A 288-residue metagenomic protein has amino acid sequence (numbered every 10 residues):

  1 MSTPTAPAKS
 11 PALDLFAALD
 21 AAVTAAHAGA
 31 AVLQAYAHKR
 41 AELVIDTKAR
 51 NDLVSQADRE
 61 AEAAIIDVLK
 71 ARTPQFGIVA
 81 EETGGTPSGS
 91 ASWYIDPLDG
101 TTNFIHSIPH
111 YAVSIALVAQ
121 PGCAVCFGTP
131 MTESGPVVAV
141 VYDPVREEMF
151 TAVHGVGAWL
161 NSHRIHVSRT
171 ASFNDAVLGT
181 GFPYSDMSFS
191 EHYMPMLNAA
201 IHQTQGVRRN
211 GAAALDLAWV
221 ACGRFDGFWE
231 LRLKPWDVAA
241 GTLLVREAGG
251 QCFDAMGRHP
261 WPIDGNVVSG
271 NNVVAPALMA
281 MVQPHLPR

Functional and structural regions predicted by a protein language model:
M1-L98, V273, A280, R288: N-terminal subdomain of lithium-sensitive/metallo-dependent phosphomonoesterases centered on the IMPase/IPPase/PAP
M1-T24, P195-H202, L215-R288: Oxyanion/phosphate-interacting regions
L33, D58, L69, T101 (+6 more regions): Residue-level signal for inorganic ion chemistry
K48, E81, N210-A212, A255: Conserved beta-strand termini and adjacent loop/short-helix elements that scaffold enzyme active sites in alpha/beta
G77, Q205-G206, Q251: Conserved beta-strand segments of alpha/beta enzyme cores
S92-Y94, S114, A139-V141, F228-E230: Short glycine-aspartate micro-motif
G100-V113, Q120, V145: Substrate-binding/gating loop at the entrance of the active-site cleft, primarily in PLP-dependent aminotransferase-like
L117-L217, D264-R288: Acidic beta-strand-loop-alpha-helix segment within the catalytic core of divalent metal-dependent phosphate-processing
